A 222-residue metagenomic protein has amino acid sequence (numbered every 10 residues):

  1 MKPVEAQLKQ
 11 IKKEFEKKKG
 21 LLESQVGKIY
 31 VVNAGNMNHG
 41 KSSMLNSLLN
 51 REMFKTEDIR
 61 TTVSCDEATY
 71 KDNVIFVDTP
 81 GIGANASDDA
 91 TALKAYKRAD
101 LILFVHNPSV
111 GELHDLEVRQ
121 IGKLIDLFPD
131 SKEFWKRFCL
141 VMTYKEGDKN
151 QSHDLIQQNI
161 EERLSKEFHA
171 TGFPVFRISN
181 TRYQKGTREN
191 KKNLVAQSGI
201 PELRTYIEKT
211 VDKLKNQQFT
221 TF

Functional and structural regions predicted by a protein language model:
M1-V77, G83: Conserved G1/Walker A P-loop phosphate-binding module
H39, S43, S87-A90, K94-K97 (+3 more regions): Charged, alpha-helix-enriched surfaces in structured cytosolic catalytic cores of large nucleotide-utilizing machines
G40, L48, G83-A84, G111-E112 (+2 more regions): Catalytic P-loop NTPase motifs of RecA-like helicase/translocase cores
T61, S87-D89, E117: Amphipathic coiled-coil/heptad-repeat helices and related helical stalk/stem segments that mediate oligomerization
K71, L93-F173: Conserved C-terminal guanine-recognition region of P-loop GTPase G domains, centered on the G4
D78-T79, V105: Short, well-ordered coil/turn residues at beta-beta hairpins and beta-strand->alpha-helix junctions within
E146-Q217: Canonical P-loop GTPase G-domain recognition
Q218-F222: Extended, charged coiled-coil helical stalks used as long, distance-spanning scaffolds in large assemblies
